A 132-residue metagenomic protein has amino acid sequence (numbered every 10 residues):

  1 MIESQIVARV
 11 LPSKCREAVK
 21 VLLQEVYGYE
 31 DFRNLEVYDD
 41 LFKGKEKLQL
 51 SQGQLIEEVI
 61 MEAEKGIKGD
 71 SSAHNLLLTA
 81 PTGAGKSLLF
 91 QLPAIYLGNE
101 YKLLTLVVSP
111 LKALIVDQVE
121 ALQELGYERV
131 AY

Functional and structural regions predicted by a protein language model:
M1-Y132: N-terminal helicase ATP-binding lobe
